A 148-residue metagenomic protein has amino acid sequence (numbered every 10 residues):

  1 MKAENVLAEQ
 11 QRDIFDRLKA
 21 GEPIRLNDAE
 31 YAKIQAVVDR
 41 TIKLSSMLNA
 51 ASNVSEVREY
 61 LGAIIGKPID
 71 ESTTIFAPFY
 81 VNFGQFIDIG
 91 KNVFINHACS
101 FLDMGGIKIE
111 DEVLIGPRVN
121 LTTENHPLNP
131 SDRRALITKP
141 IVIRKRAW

Functional and structural regions predicted by a protein language model:
M1-S72: Terminal amphipathic alpha-helical/low-complexity segments used for targeting or macromolecular assembly
F79-I89, F94-W148: Flexible, glycine/small-residue-enriched loop-and-beta-strand segment within the central core of proteins
